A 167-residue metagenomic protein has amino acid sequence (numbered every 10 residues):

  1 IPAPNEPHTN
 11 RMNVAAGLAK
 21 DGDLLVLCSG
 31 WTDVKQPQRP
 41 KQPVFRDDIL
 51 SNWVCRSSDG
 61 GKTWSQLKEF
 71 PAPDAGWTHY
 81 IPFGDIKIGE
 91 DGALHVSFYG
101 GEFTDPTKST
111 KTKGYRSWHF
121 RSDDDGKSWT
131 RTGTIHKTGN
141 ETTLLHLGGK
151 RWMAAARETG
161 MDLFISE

Functional and structural regions predicted by a protein language model:
I1-E167: Asp-box/BNR beta-propeller blade signature and adjacent active/binding-site loops in extracellular glycan-interacting
